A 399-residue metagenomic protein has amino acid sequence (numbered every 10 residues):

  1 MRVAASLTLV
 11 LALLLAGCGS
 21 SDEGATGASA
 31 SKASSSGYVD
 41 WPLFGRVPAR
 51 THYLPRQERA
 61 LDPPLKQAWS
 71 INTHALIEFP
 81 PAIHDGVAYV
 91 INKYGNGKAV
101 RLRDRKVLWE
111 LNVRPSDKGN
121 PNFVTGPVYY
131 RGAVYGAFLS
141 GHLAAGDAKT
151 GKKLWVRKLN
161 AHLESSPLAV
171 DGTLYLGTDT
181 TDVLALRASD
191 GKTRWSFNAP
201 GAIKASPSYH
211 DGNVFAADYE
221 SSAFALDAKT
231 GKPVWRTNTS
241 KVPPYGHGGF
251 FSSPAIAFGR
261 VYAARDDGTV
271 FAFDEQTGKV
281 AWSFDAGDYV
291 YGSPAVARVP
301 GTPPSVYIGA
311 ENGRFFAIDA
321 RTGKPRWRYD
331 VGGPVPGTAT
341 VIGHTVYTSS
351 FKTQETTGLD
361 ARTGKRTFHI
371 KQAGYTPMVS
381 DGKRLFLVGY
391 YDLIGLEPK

Functional and structural regions predicted by a protein language model:
M1-L7: Bacterial N-terminal signal peptides that target proteins for export
L14-G17: C-terminal motif of bacterial Sec signal peptides marking the signal peptidase cleavage site
G19-D22: Bacterial signal peptide processing site
K32-Q67: Blade/loop signatures of beta-propeller domains
Y38, G45, A68-A82, V107-Y130 (+12 more regions): Extracytoplasmic beta-rich repeat domains
P42, A88-V90, K98, A133-G136 (+7 more regions): Conserved beta-propeller blade signature
R101-R105, D147-T150, R187-G191, D227-T230 (+4 more regions): Short loop/turn segments that connect beta-strands within beta-propeller blades
